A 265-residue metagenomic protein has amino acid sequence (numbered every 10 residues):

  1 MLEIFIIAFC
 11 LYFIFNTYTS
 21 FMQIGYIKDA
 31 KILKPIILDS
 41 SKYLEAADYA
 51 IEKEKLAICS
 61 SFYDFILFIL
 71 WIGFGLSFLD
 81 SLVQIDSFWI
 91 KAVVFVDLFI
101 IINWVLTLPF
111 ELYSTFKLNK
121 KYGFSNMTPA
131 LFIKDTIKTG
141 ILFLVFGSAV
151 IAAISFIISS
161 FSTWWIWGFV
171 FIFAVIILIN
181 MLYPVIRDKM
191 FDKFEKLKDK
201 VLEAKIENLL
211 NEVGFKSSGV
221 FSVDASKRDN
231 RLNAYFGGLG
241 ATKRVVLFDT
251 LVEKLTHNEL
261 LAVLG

Functional and structural regions predicted by a protein language model:
L2-G265: Polar-ligand-bearing catalytic/cofactor-coordination segments of membrane-embedded or membrane-tethered inner-membrane
